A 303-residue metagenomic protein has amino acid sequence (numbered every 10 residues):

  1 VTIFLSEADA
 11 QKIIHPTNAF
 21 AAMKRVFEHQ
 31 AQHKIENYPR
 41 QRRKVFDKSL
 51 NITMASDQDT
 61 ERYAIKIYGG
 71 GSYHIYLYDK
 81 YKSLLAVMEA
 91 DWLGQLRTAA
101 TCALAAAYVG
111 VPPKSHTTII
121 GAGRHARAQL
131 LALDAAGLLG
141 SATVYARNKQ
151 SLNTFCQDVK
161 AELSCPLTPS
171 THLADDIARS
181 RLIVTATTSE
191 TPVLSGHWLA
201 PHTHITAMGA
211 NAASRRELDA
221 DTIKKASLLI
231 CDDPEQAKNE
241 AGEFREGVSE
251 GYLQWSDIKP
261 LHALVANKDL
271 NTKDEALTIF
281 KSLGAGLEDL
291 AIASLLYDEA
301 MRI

Functional and structural regions predicted by a protein language model:
V1-Q95, A103, P113, L290 (+1 more regions): N-terminal ligand-binding/catalytic initiation module
V109-H116, A200-P201: Short helix-loop-beta connector
H116-T118, T278: Conserved beta-strand elements of the Class I
A122-G123: Glycine-rich Rossmann-fold phosphate-binding loop(s) that bind the pyrophosphate of adenine dinucleotide cofactors
A126-R127: N-terminal Rossmann-fold NAD(P) dinucleotide-binding loop
A136-K160: NAD(P)-binding Rossmann-fold cofactor-contacting core
S164-S249: Rossmann-like adenosine-cofactor binding region
S214-I303: Adenosine-phosphate binding glycine-rich loop
